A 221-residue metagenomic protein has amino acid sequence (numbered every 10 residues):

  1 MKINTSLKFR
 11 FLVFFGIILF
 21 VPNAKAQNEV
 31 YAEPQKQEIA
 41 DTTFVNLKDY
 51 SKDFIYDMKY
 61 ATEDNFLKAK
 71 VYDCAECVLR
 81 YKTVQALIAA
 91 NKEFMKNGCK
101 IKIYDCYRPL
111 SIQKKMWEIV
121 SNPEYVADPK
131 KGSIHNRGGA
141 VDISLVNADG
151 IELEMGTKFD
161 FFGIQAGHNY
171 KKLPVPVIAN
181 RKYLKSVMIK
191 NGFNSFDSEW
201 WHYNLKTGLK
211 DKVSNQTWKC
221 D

Functional and structural regions predicted by a protein language model:
M1-E29: Bacterial Sec-dependent N-terminal signal peptides
K25-Y104, E118-S198, N204-D221: Extracytoplasmic cell-surface/polysaccharide-interacting catalytic and binding patches
P109: Segments that shape or occlude catalytic/ligand-binding pockets
I112: Short, well-ordered surface patches within globular domains
